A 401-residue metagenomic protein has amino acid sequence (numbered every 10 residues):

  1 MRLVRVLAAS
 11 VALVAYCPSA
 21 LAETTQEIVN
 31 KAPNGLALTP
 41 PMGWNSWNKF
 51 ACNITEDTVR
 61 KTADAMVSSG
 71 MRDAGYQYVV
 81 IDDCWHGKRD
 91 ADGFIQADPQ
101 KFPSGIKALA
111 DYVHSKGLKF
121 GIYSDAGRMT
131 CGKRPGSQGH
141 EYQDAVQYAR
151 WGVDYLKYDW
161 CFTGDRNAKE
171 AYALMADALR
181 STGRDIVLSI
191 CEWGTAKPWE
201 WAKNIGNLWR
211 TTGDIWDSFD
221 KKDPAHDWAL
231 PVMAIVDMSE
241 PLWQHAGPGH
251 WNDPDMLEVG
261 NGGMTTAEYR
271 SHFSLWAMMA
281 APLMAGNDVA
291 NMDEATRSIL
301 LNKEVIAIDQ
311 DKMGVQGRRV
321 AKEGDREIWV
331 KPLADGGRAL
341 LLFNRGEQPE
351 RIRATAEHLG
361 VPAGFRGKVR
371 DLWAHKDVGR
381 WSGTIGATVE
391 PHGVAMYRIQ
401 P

Functional and structural regions predicted by a protein language model:
E23-E56: N-terminal module-boundary/linker segments of secreted carbohydrate-active enzymes
P40-S46, G75-D82, K119-S124, D154-D159 (+7 more regions): Structural recognition of the beta-strand scaffold that forms the well-ordered cores of secreted hydrolase catalytic
T62, M66-D165: Aromatic-lined carbohydrate-binding/catalytic grooves of carbohydrate-active enzymes
L118-K133, R180-K197: Aromatic-lined carbohydrate-recognition surfaces of secreted/lumenal glycan-active proteins
H140-Q143, V187-N287: Glycan-recognition surfaces
S271-V320: Catalytic cores of secreted or luminal carbohydrate-active enzymes
W276-M279, M284-G286, K322-V361, H392: Carbohydrate-binding surface patches
G379-P401: C-terminal beta-strand-rich structural cap/linker in extracellular carbohydrate-active enzymes
